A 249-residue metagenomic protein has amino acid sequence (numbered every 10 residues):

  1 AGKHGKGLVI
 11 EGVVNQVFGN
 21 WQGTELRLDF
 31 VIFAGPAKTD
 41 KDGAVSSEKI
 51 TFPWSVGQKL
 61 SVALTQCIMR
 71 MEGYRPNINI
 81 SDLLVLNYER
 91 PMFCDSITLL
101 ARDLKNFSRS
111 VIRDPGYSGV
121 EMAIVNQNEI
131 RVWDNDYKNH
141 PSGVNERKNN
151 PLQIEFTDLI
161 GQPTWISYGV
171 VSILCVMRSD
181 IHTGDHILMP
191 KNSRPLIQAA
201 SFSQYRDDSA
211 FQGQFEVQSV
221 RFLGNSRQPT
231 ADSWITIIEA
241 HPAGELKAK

Functional and structural regions predicted by a protein language model:
A1-V62, N149, E216, R221-A231 (+1 more regions): Beta-strand-rich assembly/attachment modules of structural machines
L8-I10, L26-F30, S118, N126-N128 (+4 more regions): Envelope-exposed proteins and targeting segments
V13-Q16, S108, D114-M122, Q153-I160 (+1 more regions): Short small/polar-residue motifs
N20, Q58-L60, L84-L86, L100 (+3 more regions): A generic structural micro-environment signature that highlights single residues at secondary-structure boundaries
T24-E146: Charged- and aromatic-enriched interaction segments used to assemble and dock large macromolecular complexes
W133-K249: An acidic/polar, Gly/Ser/Thr-rich interaction patch typically located in mid-to-C-terminal regions of proteins
